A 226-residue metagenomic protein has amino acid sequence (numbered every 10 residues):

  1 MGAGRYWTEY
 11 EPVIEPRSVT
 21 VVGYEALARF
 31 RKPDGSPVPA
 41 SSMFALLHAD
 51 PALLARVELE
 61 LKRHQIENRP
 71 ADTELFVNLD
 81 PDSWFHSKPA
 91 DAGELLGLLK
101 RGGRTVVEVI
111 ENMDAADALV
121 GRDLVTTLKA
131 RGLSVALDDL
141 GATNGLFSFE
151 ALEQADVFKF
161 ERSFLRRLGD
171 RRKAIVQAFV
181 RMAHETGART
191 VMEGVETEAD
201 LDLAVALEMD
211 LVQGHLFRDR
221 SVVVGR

Functional and structural regions predicted by a protein language model:
M1-E11, L54-E58: Short, basic/aromatic recognition patches
M1-R5, P16-T20, F30-P33, E111-A115 (+1 more regions): EAL-family c-di-GMP phosphodiesterase catalytic domain
W7-F44: A short, well-structured catalytic beta-strand-centered motif of the EAL phosphodiesterase domain for c-di-GMP
E9-E11, F76-D80, E108-I110, A136-D138 (+3 more regions): A cross-family glycoside hydrolase active-site/sugar-binding cleft signature
L54-V120: Catalytic core of bacterial c-di-GMP phosphodiesterases, primarily the EAL and HD-GYP domains, capturing alpha-helical
D91-L98, V120-L128, A151, I175-M182 (+1 more regions): A general structural detector for well-ordered alpha-helical segments in enzyme core domains, enriched
R104, L124-D138, A183-M192: Short beta-strand/loop segments at the ligand-binding rim of alpha/beta enzyme cores
T127-F164: Histidine/lysine/aspartate-rich catalytic loop segments that bind and position anionic ligands
